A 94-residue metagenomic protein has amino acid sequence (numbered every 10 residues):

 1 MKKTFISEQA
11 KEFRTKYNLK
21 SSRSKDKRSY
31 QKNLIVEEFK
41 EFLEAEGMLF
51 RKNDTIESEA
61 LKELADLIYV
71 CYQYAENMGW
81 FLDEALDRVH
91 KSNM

Functional and structural regions predicted by a protein language model:
M1-L64, I68-M94: Flexible "arm" and connector segments at domain edges
